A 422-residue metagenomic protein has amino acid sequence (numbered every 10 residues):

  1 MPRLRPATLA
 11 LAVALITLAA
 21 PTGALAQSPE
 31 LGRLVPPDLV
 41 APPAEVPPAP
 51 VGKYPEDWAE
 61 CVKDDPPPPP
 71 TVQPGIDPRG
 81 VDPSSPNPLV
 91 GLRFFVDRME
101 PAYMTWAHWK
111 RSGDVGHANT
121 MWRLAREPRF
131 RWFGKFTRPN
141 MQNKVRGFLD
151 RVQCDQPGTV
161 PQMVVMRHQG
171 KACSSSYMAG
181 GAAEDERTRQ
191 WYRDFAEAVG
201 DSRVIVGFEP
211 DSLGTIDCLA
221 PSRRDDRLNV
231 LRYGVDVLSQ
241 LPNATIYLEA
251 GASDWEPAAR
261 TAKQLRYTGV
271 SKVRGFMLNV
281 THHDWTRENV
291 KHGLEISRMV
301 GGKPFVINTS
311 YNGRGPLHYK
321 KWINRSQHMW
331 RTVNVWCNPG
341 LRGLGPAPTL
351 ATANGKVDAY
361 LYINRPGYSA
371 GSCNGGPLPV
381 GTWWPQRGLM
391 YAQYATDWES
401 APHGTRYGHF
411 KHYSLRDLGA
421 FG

Functional and structural regions predicted by a protein language model:
M1-S28: Secretory targeting and sorting signals
L18-W58: C-terminal region of N-terminal signal peptides and the immediate post-cleavage residues of exported proteins
W58-P66, Q153-D155, S174, W336-N338 (+1 more regions): Sequence contexts marking disulfide-bonded cysteines in secreted/extracellular proteins
D82-A198, N364-H409, S414-F421: N-terminal carbohydrate-binding/catalytic regions of secreted carbohydrate-active enzymes
P86-G91, D97-R123, S253-G388: Surface-exposed substrate-engagement region within the catalytic domains of secreted or surface-exposed extracellular
R93-V96, R131-G134, V160-V165, R203-E209 (+5 more regions): Structural recognition of the beta-strand scaffold that forms the well-ordered cores of secreted hydrolase catalytic
N119-L124, L149-P157, A196-D201, D236-L241 (+2 more regions): Acidic (Asp/Glu)-rich catalytic clusters
T159-G170, Y177-A198, S202-T215, L219-L231 (+2 more regions): Mobile, glycine-rich extracellular loop/lid and propeptide segments that shape or gate substrate/ligand access
